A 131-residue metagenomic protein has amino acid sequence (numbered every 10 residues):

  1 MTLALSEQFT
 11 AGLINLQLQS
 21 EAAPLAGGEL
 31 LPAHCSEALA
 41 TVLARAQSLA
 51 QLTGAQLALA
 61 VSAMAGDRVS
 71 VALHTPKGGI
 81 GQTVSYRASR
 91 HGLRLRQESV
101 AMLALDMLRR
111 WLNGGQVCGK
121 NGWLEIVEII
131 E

Functional and structural regions predicted by a protein language model:
M1-E131: Short alpha-helical segments enriched in small residues
